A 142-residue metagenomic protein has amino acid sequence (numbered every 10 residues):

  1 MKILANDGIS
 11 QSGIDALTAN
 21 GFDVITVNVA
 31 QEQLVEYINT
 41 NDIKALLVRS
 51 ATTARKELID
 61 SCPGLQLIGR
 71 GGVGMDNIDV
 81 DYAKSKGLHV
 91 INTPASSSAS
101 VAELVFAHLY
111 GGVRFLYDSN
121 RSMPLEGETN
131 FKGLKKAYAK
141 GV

Functional and structural regions predicted by a protein language model:
M1-I91: An N-terminal-biased, well-structured beta-alpha scaffold segment characteristic of Rossmann-like dinucleotide-binding
K86, P94-V142: Phosphate-binding beta-alpha-beta segment of Rossmann-like dinucleotide-binding domains, i.e., the NAD(P)
